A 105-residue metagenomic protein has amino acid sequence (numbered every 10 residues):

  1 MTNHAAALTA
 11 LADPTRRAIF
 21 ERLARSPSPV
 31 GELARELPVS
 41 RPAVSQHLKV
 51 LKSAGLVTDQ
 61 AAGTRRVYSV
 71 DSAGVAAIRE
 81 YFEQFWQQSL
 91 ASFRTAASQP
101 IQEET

Functional and structural regions predicted by a protein language model:
M1-N3, E21, A76-T105: Amphipathic alpha-helical dimerization/coiled-coil segments that flank or bridge DNA-binding/regulatory modules
T2-S40, R65-A76: N-terminal helix-turn-helix DNA-binding core of bacterial DNA-binding proteins
T9-A12, E21, K52, T58 (+2 more regions): A cross-family signal for key residues in well-ordered alpha-helices that form functional helical elements
E21, R35, Q46, K52-S53: Alpha-helical residues within the helix-turn-helix
A43: Residues in the helix-turn-helix
K52-G63, S69: Beta-hairpin "wing" of winged helix-turn-helix
